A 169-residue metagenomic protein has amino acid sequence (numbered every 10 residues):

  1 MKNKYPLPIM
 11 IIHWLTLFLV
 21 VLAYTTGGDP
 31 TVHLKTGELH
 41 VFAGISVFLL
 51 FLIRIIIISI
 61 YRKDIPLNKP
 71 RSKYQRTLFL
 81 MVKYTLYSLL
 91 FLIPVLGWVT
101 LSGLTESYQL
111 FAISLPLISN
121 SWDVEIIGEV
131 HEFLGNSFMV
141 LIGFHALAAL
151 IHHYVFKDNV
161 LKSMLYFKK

Functional and structural regions predicted by a protein language model:
M1-K169: Membrane-embedded alpha-helical bundles that constitute the cytochrome b-like, heme-associated redox core of multi-pass
